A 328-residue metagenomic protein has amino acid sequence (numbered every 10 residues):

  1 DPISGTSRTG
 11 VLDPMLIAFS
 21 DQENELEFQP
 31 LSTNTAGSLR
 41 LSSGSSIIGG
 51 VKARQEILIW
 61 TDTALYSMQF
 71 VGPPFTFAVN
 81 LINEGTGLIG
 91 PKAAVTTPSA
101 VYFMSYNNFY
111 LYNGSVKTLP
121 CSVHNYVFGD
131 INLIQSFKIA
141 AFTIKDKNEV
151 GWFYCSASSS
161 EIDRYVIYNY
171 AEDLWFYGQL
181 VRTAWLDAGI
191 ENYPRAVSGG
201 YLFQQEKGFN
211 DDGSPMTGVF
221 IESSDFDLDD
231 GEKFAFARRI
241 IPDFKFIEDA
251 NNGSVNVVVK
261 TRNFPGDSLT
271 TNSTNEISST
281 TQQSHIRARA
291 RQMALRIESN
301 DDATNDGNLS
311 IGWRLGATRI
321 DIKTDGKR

Functional and structural regions predicted by a protein language model:
D1-K138: Beta-propeller and closely related beta-pinwheel folds
S45, G85-A100, Y106-R328: Beta-sheet repeat architectures centered on beta-propellers
